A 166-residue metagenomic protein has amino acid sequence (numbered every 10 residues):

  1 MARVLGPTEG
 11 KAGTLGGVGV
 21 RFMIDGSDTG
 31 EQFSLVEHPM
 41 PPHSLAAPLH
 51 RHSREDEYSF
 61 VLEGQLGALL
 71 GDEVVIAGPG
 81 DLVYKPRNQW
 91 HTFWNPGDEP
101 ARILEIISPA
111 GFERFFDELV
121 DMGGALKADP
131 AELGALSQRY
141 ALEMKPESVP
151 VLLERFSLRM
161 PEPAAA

Functional and structural regions predicted by a protein language model:
K11-L49, E55-D56: A short glycine-rich, His/Asp/Glu-containing loop-to-beta-strand
G19, Y58, Q65-G67, V74 (+2 more regions): Structural motif
E37-P41, R51-L70, I106-I107: Short, conserved beta-strand element in jelly-roll/cupin
L49, L70, H91-F93: Soluble, non-transmembrane catalytic domains of enzymes that act on hydrophobic metabolites at membranes
D72-W90: Short acidic-glycine-tyrosine-enriched beta hairpin
R87-E113: Ligand-binding loop in jelly-roll beta-barrel domains
R102, E113-K127: A hydrophobic, small-residue-rich beta->alpha segment in the mid-to-C-terminal subdomain of diverse proteins
D121-A166: Acidic/histidine-enriched, glycine/proline-rich intrinsically disordered or flexible terminal extensions
